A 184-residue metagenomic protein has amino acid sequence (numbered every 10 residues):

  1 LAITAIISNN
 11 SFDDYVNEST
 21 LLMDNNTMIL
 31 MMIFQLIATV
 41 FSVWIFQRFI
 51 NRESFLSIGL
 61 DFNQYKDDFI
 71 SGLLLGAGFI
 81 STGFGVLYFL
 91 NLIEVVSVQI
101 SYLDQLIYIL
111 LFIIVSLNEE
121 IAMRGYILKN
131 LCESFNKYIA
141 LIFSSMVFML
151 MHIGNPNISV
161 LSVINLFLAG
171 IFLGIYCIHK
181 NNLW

Functional and structural regions predicted by a protein language model:
L1, M31, Q35-V43, L75 (+4 more regions): Alpha-helical transmembrane segments of multipass membrane proteins
I3-L30, R52-I121, L128-E133: Juxtamembrane helix-loop-helix connectors linking adjacent transmembrane helices in multi-pass membrane enzymes
I33-F41, Y102-L110, N118, V163-L168: Membrane-embedded alpha-helical segments of multi-pass membrane proteins, especially the transmembrane helices
I45-S54, Y176-H179: Structural signal for the C-terminal ends of transmembrane alpha-helices and the immediately following loop
I80-G83, F112, N136-I153, F167: Small-polar-interrupted transmembrane alpha-helices in polytopic inner-membrane proteins
N118-F143, I175-N182: Membrane-interface helix/loop boundary segments of multi-pass membrane proteins
N155-V163: Interfacial helix-loop-helix junctions of multi-pass membrane proteins
S162-W184: Functionally important transmembrane alpha-helices
